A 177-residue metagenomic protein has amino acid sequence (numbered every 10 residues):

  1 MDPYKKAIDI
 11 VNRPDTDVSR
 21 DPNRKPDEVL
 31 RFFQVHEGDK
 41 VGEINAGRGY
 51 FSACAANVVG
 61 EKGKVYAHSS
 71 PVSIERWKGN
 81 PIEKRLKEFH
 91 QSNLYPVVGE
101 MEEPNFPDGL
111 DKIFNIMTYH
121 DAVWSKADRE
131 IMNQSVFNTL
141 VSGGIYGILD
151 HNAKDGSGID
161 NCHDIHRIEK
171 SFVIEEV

Functional and structural regions predicted by a protein language model:
D2-F32, H36: Class I SAM-dependent methyltransferase Rossmann-like catalytic core, especially the SAM/SAH-binding loop
E37-G47: Conserved class I S-adenosyl-L-methionine
G49-A53: Glycine-rich SAM-binding Motif I of class I
A56-N57, D128-S142: A short glycine-rich, Lys/Arg-flanked "PGG" loop and its adjoining helix->strand segment in the class I
W77-P104: S-adenosyl-L-methionine
E102-F114: A short acidic, Gly/Pro-enriched loop at the edge of an enzyme's catalytic core that lines a small-molecule cofactor
G143-H151: Conserved beta-strand signature within the Rossmann-like core of class I S-adenosyl-L-methionine
G158-E176: Conserved Class I S-adenosyl-L-methionine
